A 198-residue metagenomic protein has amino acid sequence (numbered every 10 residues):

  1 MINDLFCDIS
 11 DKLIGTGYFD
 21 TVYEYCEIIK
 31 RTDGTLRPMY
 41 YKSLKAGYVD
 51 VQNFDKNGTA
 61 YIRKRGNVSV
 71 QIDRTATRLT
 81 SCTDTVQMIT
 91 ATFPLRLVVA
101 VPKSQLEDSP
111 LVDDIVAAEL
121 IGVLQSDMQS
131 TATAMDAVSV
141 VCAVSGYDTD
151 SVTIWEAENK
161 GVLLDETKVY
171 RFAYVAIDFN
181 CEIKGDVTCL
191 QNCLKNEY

Functional and structural regions predicted by a protein language model:
M1-G15, D84-M88, D136-Y198: Short, charged interaction patches at domain edges and termini
M1-T83, D136, Y198: Small/polar-rich, solvent-exposed N-terminal microdomains that initiate assembly or binding
D11, D20, T32-T35, A46 (+8 more regions): Polar/charged alpha-helical tracts
F19-S43, D114-G122, Y174-T188: Short N-terminal helix-initiation segments at or just after the protein's N-terminus
I62-D73, L95, R171-C181: A short hydrophobic beta-strand element
A76-R78, L95-K103, F179-V187: Beta-strand elements of well-folded, non-transmembrane domains
D84-T92, V98-T131: Extracellular/virion structural assembly segments
